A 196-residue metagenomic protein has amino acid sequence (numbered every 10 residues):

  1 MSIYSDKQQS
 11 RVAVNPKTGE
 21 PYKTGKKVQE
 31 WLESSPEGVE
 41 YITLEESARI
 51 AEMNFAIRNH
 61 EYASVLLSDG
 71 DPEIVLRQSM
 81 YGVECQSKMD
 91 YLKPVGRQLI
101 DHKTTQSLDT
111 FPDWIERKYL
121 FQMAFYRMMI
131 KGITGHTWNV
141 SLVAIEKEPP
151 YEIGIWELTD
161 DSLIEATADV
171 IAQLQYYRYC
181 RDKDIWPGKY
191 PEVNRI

Functional and structural regions predicted by a protein language model:
M1-K88, P191-R195: Metal-dependent nuclease catalytic cores that hydrolyze phosphodiester bonds in DNA/RNA, characterized by
I3-Y4, T104-S107, K131-T134, R178: Hydrophobic/aromatic-lined pockets within catalytic cores
G38-I42, D109-K118, T159: Short histidine-centered catalytic/ligand-binding loop motif
Y62-S68, K93-L99, I130-W138: Secondary-structure boundary elements
G82-Q86, K93-R97, T137-W138, E148-Y151: Coil-to-beta-strand transition motifs
S87-P112, Y126: Conserved catalytic cores of phosphodiester-cleaving nucleases, focusing on short active-site segments
I115-R117, F125-I196: Metal-dependent nuclease catalytic regions and adjoining charged, substrate-binding loops involved in nucleic-acid end
Q122: Glycine- and acidic-residue-rich phosphate-binding/metal-coordinating active-site segment common to enzymes that handle
